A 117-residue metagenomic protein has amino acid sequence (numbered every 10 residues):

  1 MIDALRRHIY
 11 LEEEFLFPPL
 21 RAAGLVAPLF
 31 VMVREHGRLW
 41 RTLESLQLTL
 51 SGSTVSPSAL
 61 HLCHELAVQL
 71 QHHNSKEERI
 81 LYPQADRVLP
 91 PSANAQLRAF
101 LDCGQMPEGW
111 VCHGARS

Functional and structural regions predicted by a protein language model:
M1-S117: Small-residue-biased structural context
